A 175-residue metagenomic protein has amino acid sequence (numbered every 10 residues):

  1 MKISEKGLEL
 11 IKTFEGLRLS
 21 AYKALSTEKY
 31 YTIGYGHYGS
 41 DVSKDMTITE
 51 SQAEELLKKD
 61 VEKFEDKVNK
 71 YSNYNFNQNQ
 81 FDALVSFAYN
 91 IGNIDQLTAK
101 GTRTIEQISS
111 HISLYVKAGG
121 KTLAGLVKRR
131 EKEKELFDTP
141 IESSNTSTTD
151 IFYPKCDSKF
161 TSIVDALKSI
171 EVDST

Functional and structural regions predicted by a protein language model:
M1-K23, E28, H37, D41-I48 (+4 more regions): Long, amphipathic alpha-helical surface segments
I11, Q80-A88, H111-I112: Short alpha-helical scaffolding segments that buttress acidic/His motifs in well-ordered protein cores
E28-Y30, N79-F81: Extracytoplasmic
T32-G34: Short hydrophobic-aromatic micro-motifs
Y71-Q80: Structural motif
